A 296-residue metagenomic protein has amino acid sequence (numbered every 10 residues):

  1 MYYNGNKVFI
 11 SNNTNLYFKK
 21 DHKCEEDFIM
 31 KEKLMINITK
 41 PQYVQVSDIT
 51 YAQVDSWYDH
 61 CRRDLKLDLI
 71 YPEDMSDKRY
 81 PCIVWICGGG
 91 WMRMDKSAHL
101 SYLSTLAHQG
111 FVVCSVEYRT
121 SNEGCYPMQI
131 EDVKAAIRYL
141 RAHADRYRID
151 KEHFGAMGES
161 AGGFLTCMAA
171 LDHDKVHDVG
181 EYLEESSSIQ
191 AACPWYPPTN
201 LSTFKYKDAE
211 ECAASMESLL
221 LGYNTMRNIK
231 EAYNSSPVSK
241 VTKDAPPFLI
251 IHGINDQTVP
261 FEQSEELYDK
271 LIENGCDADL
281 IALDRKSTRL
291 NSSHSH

Functional and structural regions predicted by a protein language model:
Y2-Y3, K7-K19, E26: Short, positively charged and aromatic/hydrophobic N-terminal segments
D21-R289: Alpha/beta-hydrolase superfamily serine-hydrolase fold, recognizing
L290-H296: Single conserved hydrophobic/aromatic residue that forms the stacking wall/gate of nucleotide- or nucleobase-binding
